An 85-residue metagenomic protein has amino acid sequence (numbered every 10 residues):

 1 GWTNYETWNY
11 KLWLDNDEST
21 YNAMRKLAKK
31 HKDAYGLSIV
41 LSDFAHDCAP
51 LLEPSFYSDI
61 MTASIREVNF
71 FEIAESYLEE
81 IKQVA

Functional and structural regions predicted by a protein language model:
G1-A85: Acidic interaction surfaces
